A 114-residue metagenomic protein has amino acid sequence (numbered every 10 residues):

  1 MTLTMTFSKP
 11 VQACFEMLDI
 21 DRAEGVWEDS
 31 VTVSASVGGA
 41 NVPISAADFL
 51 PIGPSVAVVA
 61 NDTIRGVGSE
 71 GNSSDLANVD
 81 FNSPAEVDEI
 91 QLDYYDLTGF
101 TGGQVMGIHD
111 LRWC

Functional and structural regions predicted by a protein language model:
M1, V11-A13, D29-V31: Short beta-strand/loop motifs in extracellular/secreted proteins, especially within beta-sandwich accessory domains
M1-L3, S73: Short linear interaction motifs
L3-K9, M17, A35: A short glycine/threonine-centered beta-strand motif
F7-C14, E86-E89: Extended extracellular/luminal ectodomain segments enriched in beta-structured repeat modules
K9-V11, M17-R22, Y94-D96: A mature extracytoplasmic/lumenal domain signature
G25-C114: Contiguous ligand/interfacial binding patches
